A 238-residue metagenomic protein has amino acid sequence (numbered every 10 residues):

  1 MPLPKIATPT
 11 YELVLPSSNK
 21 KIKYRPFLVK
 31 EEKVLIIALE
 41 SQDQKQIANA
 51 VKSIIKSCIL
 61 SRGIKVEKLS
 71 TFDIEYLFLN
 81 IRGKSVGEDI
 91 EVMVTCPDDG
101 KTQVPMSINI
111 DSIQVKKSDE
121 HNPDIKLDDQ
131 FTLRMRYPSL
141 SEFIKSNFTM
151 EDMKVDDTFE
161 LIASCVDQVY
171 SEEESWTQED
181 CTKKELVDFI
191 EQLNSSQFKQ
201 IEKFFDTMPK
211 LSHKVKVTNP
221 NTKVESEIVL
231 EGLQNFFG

Functional and structural regions predicted by a protein language model:
M1-G238: Long C-terminal interaction/binding lobes of large macromolecular proteins
